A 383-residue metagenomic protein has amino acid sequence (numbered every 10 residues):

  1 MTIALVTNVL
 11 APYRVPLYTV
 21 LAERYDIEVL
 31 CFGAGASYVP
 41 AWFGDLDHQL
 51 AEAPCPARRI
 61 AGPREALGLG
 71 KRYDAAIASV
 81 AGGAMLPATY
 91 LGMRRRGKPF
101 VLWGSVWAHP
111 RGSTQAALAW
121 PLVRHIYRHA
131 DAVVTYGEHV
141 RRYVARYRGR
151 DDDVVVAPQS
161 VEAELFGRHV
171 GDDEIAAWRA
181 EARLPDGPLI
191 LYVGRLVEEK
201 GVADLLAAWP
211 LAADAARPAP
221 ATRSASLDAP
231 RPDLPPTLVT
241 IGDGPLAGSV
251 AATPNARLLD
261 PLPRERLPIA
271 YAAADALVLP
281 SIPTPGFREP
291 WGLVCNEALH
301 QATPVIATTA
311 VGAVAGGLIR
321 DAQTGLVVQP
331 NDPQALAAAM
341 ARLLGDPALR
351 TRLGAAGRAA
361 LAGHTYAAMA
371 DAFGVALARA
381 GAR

Functional and structural regions predicted by a protein language model:
A84, K98-A117, H129-A132, A163: A short, histidine- and acid-enriched strand-loop-helix "catalytic/donor-clamping" loop that lines the nucleotide-sugar
R124, R128-A177, L184-P185: Donor nucleotide-sugar binding/catalytic pocket of nucleotide-sugar-dependent glycosyltransferases
L184-K200, L206-P210: Conserved donor-binding/catalytic core segment of Leloir-type glycosyltransferases
S226-P235, A247-P268: Nucleotide-activated donor-binding/catalytic signature segment of Leloir-type glycosyltransferases, i.e., the conserved
P261, R320-A322, L326-P333, A341-P347: Conserved acidic donor-binding segment of nucleotide-sugar-dependent glycosyltransferases
A272-P290, T303: Acidic donor-binding loop of glycosyltransferase active sites
H300-T309, I319: Short hydrophobic beta-strand element within catalytic cores of glycosyltransferases and related nucleotide-activated
A335, R342, L349-G363: A short, well-ordered alpha-helix in the C-terminal region of glycosyltransferases
